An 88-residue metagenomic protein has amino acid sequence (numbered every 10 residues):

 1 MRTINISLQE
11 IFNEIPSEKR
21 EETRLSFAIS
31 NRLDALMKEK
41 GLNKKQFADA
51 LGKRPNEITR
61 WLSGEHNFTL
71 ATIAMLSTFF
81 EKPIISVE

Functional and structural regions predicted by a protein language model:
M1-A35, E39-K40: N-terminal flexible/basic segments that precede or flank functional cores
E22, K44, S86-E88: Recognition helices and adjacent regulatory flanks at domain boundaries
L33, K44, I73: Generic structural marker for isolated residues within well-ordered, non-membrane alpha-helices of soluble domains
M37, A48, S77: The alpha-helix within a helix-turn-helix
G41-T59: Short alpha-helical DNA-recognition segment
A71-S86: DNA major-groove recognition helix of helix-turn-helix/homeodomain DNA-binding modules
